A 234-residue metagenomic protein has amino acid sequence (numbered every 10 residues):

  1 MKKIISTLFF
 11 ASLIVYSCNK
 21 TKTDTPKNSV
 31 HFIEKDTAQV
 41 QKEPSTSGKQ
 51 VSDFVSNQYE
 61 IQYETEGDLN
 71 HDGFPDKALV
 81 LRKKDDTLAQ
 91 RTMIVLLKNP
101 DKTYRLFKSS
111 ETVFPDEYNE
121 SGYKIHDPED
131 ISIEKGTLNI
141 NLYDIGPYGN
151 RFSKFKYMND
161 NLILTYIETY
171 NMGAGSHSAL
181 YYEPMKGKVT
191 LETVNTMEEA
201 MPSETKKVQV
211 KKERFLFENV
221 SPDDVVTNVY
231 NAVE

Functional and structural regions predicted by a protein language model:
M1-T37: Bacterial Sec-dependent N-terminal signal peptides
T21-V30, I133-E234: Acidic, small-residue rich beta-repeat scaffolds with periodic aromatic anchors
K27-N57, D101-I125: Blade-edge motifs of beta-propeller repeat domains
Q62-L69, D127-E134: Beta-propeller blade termini
L69-L81, I133-L142: Acidic/hydrophobic-patterned starts of short beta strands in beta-sheet-rich repeat architectures
D76, Q90-T92, H126, P147-F152: Short, surface-exposed coil-to-beta transition loops
K83-D86, I145-P147: Short glycine/acidic-enriched loop and turn motifs that connect beta-strands
L88-S110, K154-N159: Beta-propeller blade repeat segments, especially FG-GAP/WD-type strand-to-loop junctions in 6- to 7-bladed propeller
